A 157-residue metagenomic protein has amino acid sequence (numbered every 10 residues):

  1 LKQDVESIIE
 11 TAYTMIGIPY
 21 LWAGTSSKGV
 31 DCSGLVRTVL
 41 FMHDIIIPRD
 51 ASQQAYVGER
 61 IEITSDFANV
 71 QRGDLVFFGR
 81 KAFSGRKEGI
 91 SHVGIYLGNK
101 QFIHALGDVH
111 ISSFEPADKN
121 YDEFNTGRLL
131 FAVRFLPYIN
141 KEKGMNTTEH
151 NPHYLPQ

Functional and structural regions predicted by a protein language model:
L1-T11, M15-I18, V109, G144 (+1 more regions): Boundary regions of SH3-family modules and the immediately adjacent low-complexity/disordered segments in eukaryotic
D4, S27-D31, S65-A68: Extracytoplasmic/periplasmic, Sec-exported soluble proteins
A12, G24-H43: Active-site nucleophilic cysteine motif
P19-S27, F83: Second-shell loop/turn segments in exported
L21-A23, R37, I46-S52: Flexible, substrate/cofactor-facing loop regions flanked by secondary structure within enzyme catalytic domains
R37, D74-F77, V133: Generic hydrophobic alpha-helical scaffold/packing signal
I47-S112, P116-A117: ...with weaker cross-activation on analogous glycine-rich loops/strands in unrelated enzymes
E88-Q157: Aromatic- and glycine-rich peptidoglycan recognition patches
